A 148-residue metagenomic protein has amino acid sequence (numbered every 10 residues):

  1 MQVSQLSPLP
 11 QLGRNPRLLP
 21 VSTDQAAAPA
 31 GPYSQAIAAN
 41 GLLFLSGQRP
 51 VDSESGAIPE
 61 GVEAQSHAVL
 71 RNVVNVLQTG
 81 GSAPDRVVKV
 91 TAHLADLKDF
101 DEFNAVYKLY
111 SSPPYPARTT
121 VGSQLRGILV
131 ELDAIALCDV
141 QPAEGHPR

Functional and structural regions predicted by a protein language model:
M1-R71, N75-V88, L94-R148: N-terminal presequence-like segments and the immediate start of the first folded domain
